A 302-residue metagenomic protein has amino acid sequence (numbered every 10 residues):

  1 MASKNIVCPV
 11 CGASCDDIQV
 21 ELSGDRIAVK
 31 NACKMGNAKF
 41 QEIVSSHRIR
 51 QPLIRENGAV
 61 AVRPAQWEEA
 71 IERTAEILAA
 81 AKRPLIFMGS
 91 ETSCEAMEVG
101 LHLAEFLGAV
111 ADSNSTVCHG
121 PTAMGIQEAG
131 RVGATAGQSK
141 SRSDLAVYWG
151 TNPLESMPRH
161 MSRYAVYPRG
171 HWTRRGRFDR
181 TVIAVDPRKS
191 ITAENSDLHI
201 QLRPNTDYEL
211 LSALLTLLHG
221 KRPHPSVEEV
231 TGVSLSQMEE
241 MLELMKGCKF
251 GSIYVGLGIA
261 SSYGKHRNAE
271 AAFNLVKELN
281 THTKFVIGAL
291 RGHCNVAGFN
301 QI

Functional and structural regions predicted by a protein language model:
M1-K221, G232, L257: N-terminal export/assembly segments and adjacent metallocofactor-ligating motifs of anaerobic energy-metabolism
R83, N152, F250-Y254, T281-F285: Intrinsically disordered or highly flexible coil/loop and linker segments, enriched in small and charged/polar residues
A96, S139-K140, R175, K246 (+1 more regions): Active-site-proximal structural scaffolding
D112, H119, R222-V227, T283-I287: Residue-level signal for secondary-structure boundary elements
S139, T206-L210, Q237, M241 (+1 more regions): Internal, well-ordered alpha-helical segments in soluble enzyme and binding-protein domains
R222-S262, H266, N274: A charged, amphipathic alpha-helical module
A260-I302: A glycine-rich, hydrophobic/aromatic-adjacent loop/helix-cap motif
